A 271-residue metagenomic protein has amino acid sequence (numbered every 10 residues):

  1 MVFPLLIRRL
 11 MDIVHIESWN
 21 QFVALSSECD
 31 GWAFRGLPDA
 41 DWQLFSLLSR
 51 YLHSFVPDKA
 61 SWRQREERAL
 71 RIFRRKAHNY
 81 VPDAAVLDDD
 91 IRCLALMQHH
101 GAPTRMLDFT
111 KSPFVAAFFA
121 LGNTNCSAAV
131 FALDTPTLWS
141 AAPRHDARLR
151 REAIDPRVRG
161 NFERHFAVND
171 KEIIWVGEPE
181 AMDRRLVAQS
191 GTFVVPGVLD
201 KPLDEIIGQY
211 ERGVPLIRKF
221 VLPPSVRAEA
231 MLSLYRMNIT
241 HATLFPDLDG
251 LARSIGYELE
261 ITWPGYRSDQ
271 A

Functional and structural regions predicted by a protein language model:
V2-A271: Catalytic-core elements of nucleic-acid end-processing and repair enzymes
